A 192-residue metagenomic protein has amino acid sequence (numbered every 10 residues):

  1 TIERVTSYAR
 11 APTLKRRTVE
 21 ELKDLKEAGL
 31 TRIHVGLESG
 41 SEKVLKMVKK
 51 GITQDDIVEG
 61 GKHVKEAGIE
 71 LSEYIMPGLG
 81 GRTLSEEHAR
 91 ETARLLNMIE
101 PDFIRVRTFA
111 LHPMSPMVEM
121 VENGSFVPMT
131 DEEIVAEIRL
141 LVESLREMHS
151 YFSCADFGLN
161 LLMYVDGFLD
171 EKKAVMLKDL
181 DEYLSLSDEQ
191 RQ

Functional and structural regions predicted by a protein language model:
T1-E59, V64-E66: Conserved SAM/AdoMet-binding glycine-rich loop
V5, I33, L71, F152-S153: Hydrophobic/aromatic residues located in beta-strands of well-ordered beta-sheets within soluble catalytic
S7, V35, E73, L96 (+2 more regions): Conserved, mostly hydrophobic/aromatic
P12, G36, G40-V44, V64-H88 (+2 more regions): Conserved strand-turn element in the central/C-terminal portion of the radical SAM core barrel that lines
R17-L22, G80-M98, I138-R139: Catalytic cores of alpha/beta
E20, V48-D56, T83-E91, S125-E133 (+1 more regions): Alpha-helix N-cap and loop-to-helix initiation/capping positions
T31, E70, D102: Residue-level detector of anion-binding/catalytic polar loops
N97-I99, F103-Q192: Auxiliary Fe-S-binding modules of radical SAM enzymes
